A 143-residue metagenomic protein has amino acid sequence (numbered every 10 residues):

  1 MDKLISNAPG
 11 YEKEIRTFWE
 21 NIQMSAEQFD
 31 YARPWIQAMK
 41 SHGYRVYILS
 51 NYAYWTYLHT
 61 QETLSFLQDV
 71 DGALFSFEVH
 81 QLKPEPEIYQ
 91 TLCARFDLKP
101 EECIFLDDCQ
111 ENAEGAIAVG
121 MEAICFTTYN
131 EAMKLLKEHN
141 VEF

Functional and structural regions predicted by a protein language model:
M1-G10: Helix-loop "lid/cap" segments that line or gate small-molecule binding pockets
K3, F18-I22, W55: Short acidic/histidine-centered micro-motifs embedded in hydrophobic/aromatic stretches that mark compact functional
I5, M24, Y31, H80-Q81 (+1 more regions): Glycine-centered secondary-structure boundary/capping sites
P9-Y47, P86: Short, acidic loop-to-helix structural element flanking the phosphoryl-transfer center in phosphate-processing enzymes
A53-Y54, L58-F143: Asp-based, Mg2+/Mn2+-dependent phosphohydrolase catalytic module
